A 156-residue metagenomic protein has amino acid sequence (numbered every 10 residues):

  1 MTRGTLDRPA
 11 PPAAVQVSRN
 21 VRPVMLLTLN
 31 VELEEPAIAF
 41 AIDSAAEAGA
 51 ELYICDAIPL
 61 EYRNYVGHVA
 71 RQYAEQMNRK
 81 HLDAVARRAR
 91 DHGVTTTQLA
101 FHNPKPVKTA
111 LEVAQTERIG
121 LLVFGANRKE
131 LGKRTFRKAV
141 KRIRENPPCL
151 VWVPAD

Functional and structural regions predicted by a protein language model:
M1-R19, D91-L122: Structural beta-alpha unit
A14-H68, N146: Small/aliphatic-rich secondary-structure junction motif
A37-A41, T109-V113, K138-A139: A short acidic, amphipathic alpha-helical/loop segment
A48-E51, V94, I119, C149: Short glycine/serine/threonine/alanine-rich loop segments
D56-A57, L121, G125-N127, A155: Short secondary-structure boundary segments
A70-K80: A short acidic, glycine-rich active-site loop that binds or catalyzes chemistry on phosphate/adenosine moieties
F124-N146: Glycine-rich, Arg-bearing micro-motifs that act as flexible, cationic patches
R144-D156: Short, flexible loop segments at boundaries between secondary-structure elements
